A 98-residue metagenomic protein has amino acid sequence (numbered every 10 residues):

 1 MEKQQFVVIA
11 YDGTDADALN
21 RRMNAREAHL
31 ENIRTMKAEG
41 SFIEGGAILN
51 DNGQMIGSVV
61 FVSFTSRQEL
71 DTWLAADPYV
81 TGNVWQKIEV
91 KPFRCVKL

Functional and structural regions predicted by a protein language model:
M1-L98: Conserved, structured core segments of small domains
